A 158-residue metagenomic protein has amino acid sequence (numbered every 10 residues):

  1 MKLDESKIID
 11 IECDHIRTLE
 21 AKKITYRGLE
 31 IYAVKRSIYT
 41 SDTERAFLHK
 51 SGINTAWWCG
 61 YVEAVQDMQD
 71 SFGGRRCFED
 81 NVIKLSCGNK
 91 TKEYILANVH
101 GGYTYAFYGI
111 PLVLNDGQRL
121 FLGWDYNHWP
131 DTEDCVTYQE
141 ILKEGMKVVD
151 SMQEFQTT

Functional and structural regions predicted by a protein language model:
M1-I16: Charged, compositionally biased non-catalytic regions
D14-C87: Amphipathic, interaction-prone secondary-structure segments
Y61-L120: Short, internal acidic amphipathic alpha-helical interface segments that mediate docking to partner proteins
H100-T158: Ampiphathic alpha-helical segments that act as solvent-exposed interaction surfaces
